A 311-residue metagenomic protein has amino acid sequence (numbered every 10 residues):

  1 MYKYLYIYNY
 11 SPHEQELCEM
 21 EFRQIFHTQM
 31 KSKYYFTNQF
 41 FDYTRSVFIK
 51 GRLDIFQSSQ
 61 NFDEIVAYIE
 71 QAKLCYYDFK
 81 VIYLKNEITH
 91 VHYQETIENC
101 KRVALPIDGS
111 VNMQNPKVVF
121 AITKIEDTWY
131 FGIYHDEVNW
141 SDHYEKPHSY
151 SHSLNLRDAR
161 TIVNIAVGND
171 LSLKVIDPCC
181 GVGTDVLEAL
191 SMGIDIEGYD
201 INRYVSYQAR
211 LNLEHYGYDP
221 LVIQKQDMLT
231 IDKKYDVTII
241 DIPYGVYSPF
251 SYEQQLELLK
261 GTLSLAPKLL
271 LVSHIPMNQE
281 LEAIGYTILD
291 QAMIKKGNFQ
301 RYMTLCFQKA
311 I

Functional and structural regions predicted by a protein language model:
M1-I107: Non-catalytic nucleic-acid substrate-recognition regions in nucleic-acid-modifying enzymes
Q29, I196, P220-L221, L269: Hydrophobic anchor at the start of a short beta-strand that flanks the dinucleotide cofactor-binding loop
Y34-Q39, G198, A266-S273: Short, hydrophobic beta-strand segments that form beta-sheet elements in well-ordered domains
W129-L187: Glycine-rich adenosyl-nucleotide cofactor-binding module
V175-S191, G198-Y199, M228, Y235-P249: Conserved proline-anchored active-site loop of SAM-dependent methyltransferases that bridges a beta-strand
N202-K234: S-adenosyl-L-methionine
Q224-Q300: S-adenosylmethionine
K295-I311: Core SAM-dependent methyltransferase catalytic element
